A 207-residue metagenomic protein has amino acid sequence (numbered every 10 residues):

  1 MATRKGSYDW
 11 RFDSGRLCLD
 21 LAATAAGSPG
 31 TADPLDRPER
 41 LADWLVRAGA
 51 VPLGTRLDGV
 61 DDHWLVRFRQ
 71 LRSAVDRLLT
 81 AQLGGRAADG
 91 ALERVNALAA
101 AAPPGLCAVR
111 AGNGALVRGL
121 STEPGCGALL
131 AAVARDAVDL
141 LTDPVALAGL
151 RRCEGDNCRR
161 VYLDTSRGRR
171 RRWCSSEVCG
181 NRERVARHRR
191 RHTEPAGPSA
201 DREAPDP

Functional and structural regions predicted by a protein language model:
M1-R152, R159-R160, E194-P207: Short helix-coil boundary/hinge micro-motifs
D156-V161, E177, R182: Cys/His-rich metal-chelating microdomains
R159, G168-R169, E183, R190 (+1 more regions): Short, intrinsically disordered low-complexity segments
G168-G180: Cysteine-rich micro-motifs
V178-P195: Basic DNA-binding region of bZIP-type proteins
